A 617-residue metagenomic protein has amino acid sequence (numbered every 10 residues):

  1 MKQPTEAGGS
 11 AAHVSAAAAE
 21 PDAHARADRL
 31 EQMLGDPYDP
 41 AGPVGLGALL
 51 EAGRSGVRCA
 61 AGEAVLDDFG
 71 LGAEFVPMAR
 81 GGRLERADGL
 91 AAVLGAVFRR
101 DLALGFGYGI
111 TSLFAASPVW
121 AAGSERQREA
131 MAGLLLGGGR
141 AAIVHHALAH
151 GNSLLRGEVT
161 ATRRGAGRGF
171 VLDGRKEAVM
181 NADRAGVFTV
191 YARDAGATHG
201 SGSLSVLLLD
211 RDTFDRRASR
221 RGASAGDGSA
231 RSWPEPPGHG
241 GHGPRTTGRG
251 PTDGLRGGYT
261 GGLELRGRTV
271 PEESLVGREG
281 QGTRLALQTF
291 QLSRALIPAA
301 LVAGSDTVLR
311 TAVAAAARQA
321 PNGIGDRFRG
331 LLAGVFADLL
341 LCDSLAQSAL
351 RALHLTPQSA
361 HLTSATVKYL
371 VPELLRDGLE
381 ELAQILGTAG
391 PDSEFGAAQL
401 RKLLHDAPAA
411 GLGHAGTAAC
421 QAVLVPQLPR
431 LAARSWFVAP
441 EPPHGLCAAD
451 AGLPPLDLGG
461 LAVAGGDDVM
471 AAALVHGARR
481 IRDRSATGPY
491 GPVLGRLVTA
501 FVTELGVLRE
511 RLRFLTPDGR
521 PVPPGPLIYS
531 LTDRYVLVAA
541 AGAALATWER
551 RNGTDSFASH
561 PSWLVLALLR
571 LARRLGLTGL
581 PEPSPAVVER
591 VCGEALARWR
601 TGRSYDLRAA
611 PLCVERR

Functional and structural regions predicted by a protein language model:
M1-G109, A130, D467-P523, T532 (+3 more regions): Amphipathic, small/basic residue-rich leader segments at the start of a protein or domain
E74, G137-H146: A short, Trp-centered hydrophobic/proline-enriched beta-strand micro-motif
F106-R126, G151-L154, R163, G169 (+1 more regions): N-terminal glycine-rich flavin-associated loop
A142-T160: A gly/ser-rich beta-alpha-beta helix-loop segment of oxidoreductase catalytic cores
G169, D173-P244: A short core secondary-structure module
D227, T252-L340, A449-A546: Glycine-rich beta->alpha junctions and the first turn(s) of the following alpha-helix
V302-S305, L309, V335-A346, V371-L382 (+3 more regions): Alpha-helical transition-metal enzyme core signature, strongest for iron centers
A349-G445: Extended amphipathic alpha-helical segments with heptad-repeat/coiled-coil character used for oligomerization, fusion
